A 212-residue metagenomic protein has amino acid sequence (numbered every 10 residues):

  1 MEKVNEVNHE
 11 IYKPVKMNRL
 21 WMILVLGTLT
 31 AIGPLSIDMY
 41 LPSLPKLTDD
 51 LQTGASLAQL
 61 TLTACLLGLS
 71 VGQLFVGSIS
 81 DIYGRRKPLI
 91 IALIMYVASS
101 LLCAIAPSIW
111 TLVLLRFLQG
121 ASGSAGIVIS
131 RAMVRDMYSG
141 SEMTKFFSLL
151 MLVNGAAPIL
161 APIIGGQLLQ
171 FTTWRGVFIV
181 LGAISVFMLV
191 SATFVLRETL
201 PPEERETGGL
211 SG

Functional and structural regions predicted by a protein language model:
M1-G33, D49: Cytosolic juxtamembrane N-terminal segment immediately preceding the first transmembrane helix of multi-pass
D38, L66-L74, P158-I159: Residue-level signature of mid-helix packing/kink "hotspots" within the transmembrane helices of 12-pass Major
S43-S70: Extracellular/periplasmic helix-loop-helix junction of adjacent transmembrane segments in MFS-like secondary
V71-W110: Conserved MFS/SLC helix-loop-helix module at the cytosolic interface between two early adjacent transmembrane helices
L93, V97-S100, L115-R116, G182-L189: A generic transmembrane-helix signature of 12-TM secondary carrier transporters
T111, L149-F194, L200: Helix-loop-helix hairpin linking two adjacent transmembrane segments in secondary transporters
L115-A156: Cytoplasmic helix-loop-helix junction between adjacent transmembrane helices in 12-TM secondary transporters
T193-G212: Flexible cytoplasmic inter-helical loops of multi-pass small-molecule transporters
